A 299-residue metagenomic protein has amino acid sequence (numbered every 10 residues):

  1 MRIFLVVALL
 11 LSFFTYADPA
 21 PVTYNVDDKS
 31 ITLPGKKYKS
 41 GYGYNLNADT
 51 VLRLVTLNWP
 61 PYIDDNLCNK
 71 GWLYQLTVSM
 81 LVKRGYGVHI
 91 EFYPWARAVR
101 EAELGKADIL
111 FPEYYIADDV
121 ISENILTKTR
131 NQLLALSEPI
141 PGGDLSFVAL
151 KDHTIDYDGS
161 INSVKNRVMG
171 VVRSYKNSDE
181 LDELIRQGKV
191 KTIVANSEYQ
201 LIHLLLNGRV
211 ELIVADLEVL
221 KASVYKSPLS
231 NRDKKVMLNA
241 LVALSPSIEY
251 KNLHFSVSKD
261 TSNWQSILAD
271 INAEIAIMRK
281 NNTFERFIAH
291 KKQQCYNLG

Functional and structural regions predicted by a protein language model:
A20-E123, V194, H290-K291: Extracytoplasmic small-molecule ligand-binding "clamshell" domains of the periplasmic binding protein/Venus flytrap
P21-T32, Y74-V82, H153-T154, R167-V168 (+1 more regions): Extended ligand-binding regions for polar small-molecule ligands
Y24-V26, E91-S163, V242-I248: Acidic, polar ligand-binding/catalytic clefts
V51-I63, G159-N177: Short loop->beta-strand "edge-of-pocket" segments that line small-molecule binding or catalytic clefts across diverse
L57, P139-S146, R232-A269, C295-L298: Periplasmic-binding protein-like
M80-E91, E183-N196, Q200, R209: A local structural motif
A96-L110, L184-I185, Y199-S227: Short helices/loops that flank or line small-molecule/ion binding pockets
E113-K128, D182, E211-E249: A ligand-binding cleft/hinge motif common to bilobed small-molecule-binding domains
